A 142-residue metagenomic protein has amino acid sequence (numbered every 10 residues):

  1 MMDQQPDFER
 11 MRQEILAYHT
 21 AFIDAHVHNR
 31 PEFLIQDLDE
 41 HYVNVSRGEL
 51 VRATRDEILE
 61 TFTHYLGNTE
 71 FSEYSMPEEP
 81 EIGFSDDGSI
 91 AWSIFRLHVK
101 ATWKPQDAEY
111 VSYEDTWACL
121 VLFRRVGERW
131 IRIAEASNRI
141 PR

Functional and structural regions predicted by a protein language model:
M1, W92, E114-R142: Short beta-strand edge/turn micro-motifs at domain boundaries
M1-R12: Basic/polar N-terminal segments that are highly enriched at the extreme N-terminus, encompassing both cleavable
Q5-P6, I23, R47-E49: Second-shell loop/turn segments in exported
R12-Q13, Y18, P31-S89, I94-R96 (+1 more regions): A solvent-exposed, acidic/Ser-Thr-rich amphipathic alpha-helical stretch
L38, L97-V99, A136-R139: Short beta-strand segments enriched in hydrophobic/aromatic residues within well-folded beta-rich domains
A53, K100-W103, I140-R142: A short local loop/turn or secondary-structure capping micro-motif enriched for an aromatic residue
E70, V99-S112: Short, cysteine-centered beta-strand-loop-beta hairpins and adjacent loop/turn segments enriched in charged/polar
